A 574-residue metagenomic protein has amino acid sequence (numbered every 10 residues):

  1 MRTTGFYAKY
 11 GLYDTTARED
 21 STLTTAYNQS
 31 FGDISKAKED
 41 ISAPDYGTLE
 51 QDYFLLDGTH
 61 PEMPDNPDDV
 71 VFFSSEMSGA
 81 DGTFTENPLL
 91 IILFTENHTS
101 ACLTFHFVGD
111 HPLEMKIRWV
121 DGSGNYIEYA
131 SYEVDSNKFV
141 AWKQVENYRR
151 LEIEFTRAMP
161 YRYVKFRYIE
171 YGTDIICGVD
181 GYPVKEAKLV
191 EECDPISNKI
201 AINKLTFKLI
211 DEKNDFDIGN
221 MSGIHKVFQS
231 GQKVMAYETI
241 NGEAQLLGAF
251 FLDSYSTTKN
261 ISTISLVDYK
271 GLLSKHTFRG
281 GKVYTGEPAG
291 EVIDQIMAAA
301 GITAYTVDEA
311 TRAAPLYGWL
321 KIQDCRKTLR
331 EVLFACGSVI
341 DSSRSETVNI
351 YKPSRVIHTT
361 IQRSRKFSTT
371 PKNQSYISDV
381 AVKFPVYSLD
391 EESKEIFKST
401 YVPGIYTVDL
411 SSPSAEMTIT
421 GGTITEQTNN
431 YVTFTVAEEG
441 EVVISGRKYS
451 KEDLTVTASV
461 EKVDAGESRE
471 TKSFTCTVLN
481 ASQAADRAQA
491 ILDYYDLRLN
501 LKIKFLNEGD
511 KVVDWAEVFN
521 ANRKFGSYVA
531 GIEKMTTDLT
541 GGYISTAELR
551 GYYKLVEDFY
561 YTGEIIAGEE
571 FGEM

Functional and structural regions predicted by a protein language model:
M1-V283, F334-A335, E391-Y449, D496-K504 (+3 more regions): Assembly/oligomerization scaffold segments
Y182-K208, A300, V463-D496: Short beta-strand/loop turn elements enriched in aromatics
I293-K321: N-terminal export/assembly leaders
D294, R326-F334: Solvent-exposed, polar/charged alpha-helical surfaces in well-ordered, non-transmembrane soluble domains, broadly
G337-T359: Extended amphipathic alpha-helical segments with heptad-repeat/coiled-coil character used for oligomerization, fusion
P353-T359, G440-V442, G446-E452, N520-E557: C-terminal, active-site-flanking charged/polar segments
E441-T471: C-terminal, non-catalytic macromolecule-binding modules
Y552-M574: Glycine- and charge-enriched low-complexity intrinsically disordered segments
